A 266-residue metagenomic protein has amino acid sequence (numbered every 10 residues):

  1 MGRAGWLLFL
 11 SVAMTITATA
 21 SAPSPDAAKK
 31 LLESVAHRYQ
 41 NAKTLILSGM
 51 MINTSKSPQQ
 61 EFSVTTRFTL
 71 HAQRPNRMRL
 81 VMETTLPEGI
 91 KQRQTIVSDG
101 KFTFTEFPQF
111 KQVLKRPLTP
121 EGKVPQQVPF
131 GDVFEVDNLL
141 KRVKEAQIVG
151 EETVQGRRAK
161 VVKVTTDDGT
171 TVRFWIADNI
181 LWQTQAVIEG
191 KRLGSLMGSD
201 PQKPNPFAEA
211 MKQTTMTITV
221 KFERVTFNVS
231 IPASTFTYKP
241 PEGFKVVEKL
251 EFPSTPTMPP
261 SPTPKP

Functional and structural regions predicted by a protein language model:
M1-G5: Positively charged n-region of N-terminal signal peptides that target proteins for export
L7-T17: Bacterial N-terminal signal peptides
A18-A22: Boundary at the C-terminal end of the N-terminal hydrophobic targeting segment
A27-Q109, Q147: N-terminal mature ectodomain segment of secretory-pathway/periplasmic proteins
K29-K30, D137-Q147, T219-V220: A short, amphipathic edge element
A36, P240-P266: Gram-negative outer-membrane assembly/targeting C-terminal domains
P87, Q147-E242, L250: Gly/Pro-enriched, hydrophobic low-complexity segments that function as extracytoplasmic propeptides/linkers
F104-D132: Acidic/charged, solvent-exposed loop-and-adjacent secondary-structure segments enriched in E/D, K/R, S/T, and G/P
